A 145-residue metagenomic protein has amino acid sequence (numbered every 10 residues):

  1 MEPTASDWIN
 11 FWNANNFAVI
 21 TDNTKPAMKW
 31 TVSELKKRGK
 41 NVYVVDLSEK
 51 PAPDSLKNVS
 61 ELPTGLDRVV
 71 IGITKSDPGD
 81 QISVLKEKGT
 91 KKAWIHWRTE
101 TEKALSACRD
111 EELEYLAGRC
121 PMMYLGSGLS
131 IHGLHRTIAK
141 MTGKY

Functional and structural regions predicted by a protein language model:
M1-P53: Hydrophobic, well-ordered beta-alpha structural blocks that scaffold small-molecule cofactor pockets
N16, D67-V69, K92: Structural motif
V42, K91-H96, L113-R119: Short hydrophobic/aromatic-enriched beta-strand-loop microsegments
S48, S55-T74: Mobile, glycine- and charge-enriched loop segments and immediately flanking short secondary-structure elements within
P63-G65, T101-L125: Short acidic, glycine/proline-enriched helix-loop-strand junctions
V70-P78, I95-T99: N-terminal glycine-rich "phosphate-gripper" loop used for MgATP/nucleotide binding and carboxylate activation
K86-C108: ADP-ribose/adenylate-binding Rossmann-like module
L125-Y145: A charged, well-structured terminal subsegment
